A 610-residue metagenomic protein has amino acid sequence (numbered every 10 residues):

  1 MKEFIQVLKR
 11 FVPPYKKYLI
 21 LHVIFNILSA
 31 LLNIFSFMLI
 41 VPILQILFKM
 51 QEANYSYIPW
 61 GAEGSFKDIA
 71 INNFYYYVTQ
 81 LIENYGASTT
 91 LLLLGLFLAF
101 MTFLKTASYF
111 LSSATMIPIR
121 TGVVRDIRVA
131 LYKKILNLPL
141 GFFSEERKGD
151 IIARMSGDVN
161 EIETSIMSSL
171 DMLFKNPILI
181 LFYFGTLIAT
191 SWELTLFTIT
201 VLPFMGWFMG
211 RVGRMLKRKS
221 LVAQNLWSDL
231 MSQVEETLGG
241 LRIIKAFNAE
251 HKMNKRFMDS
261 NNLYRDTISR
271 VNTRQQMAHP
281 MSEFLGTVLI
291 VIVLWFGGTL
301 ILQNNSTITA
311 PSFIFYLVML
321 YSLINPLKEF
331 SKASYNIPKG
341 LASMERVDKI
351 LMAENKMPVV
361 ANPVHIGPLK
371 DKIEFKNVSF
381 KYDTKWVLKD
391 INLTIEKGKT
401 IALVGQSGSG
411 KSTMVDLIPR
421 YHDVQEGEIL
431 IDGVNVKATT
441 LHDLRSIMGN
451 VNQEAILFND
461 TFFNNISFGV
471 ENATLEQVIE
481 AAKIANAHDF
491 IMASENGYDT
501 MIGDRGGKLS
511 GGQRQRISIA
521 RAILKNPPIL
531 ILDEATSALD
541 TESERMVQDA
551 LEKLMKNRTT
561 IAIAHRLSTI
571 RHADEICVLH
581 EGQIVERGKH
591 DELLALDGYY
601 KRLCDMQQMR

Functional and structural regions predicted by a protein language model:
M1-I40, Q45-L98, L104, L111-M116 (+11 more regions): Membrane-integrated ABC transporters
P13-K17, L140-G141, G157-I166, L170 (+8 more regions): An intracellular "coupling" helix at the cytosolic face of ABC transporter transmembrane type-1 domains
L21-L28, D171-V222, W295-I308, N325: Transmembrane helices of ABC transporter permease
I24, Y76, S108, S112 (+4 more regions): Hydrophobic alpha-helical transmembrane segments of ABC transporter permease domains
L32-V41, Q45, L92, F97-K148 (+12 more regions): Juxtamembrane helix-loop junctions of ABC transporter transmembrane domains
I135, F257, F375-N377: Conserved catalytic Walker-motif region of ABC-type ATPase nucleotide-binding domains
T186-T200, R274, A278-E345, I350-L351: Helix-loop-helix
V359-V360, I366-R610: ABC-type nucleotide-binding domain
